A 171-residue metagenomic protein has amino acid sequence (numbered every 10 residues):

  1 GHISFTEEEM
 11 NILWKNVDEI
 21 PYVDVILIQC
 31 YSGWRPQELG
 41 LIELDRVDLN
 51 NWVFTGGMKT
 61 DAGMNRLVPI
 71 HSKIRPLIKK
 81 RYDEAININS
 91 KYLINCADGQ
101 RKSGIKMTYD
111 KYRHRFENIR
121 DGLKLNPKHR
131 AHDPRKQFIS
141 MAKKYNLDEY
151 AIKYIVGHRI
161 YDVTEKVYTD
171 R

Functional and structural regions predicted by a protein language model:
G1-P36, G40, R135: Basic, Lys/Arg- and aromatic-enriched nucleic-acid-binding interface segment
S4, G57-A62, V156-R171: Catalytic-site neighborhood detector that most strongly recognizes the C-terminal catalytic loop/helix of tyrosine
S4, I12, L93, R130-D133 (+1 more regions): Conserved beta-strand positions that form and line the central face of beta-propeller blades
E8-I12, S32, L41-D83: Conserved tyrosine-mediated DNA breakage-rejoining catalytic core shared by Y-recombinases
L13, T55, L93-I94, F116 (+2 more regions): Bulky hydrophobic/aromatic "packing anchor" residues in well-ordered structure
W14, T60-K80, N89-N118: C-terminal catalytic core of Y-nucleophile DNA break-rejoin enzymes
K15, I20-Y22, S32, V68 (+4 more regions): Short, basic (Lys/Arg/His-rich) helix/loop patches that form interaction surfaces in the mid-to-C-terminal regions
Q37-E38, T60, A151: Acidic donor-binding helix in nucleotide-sugar-dependent glycosyltransferases
